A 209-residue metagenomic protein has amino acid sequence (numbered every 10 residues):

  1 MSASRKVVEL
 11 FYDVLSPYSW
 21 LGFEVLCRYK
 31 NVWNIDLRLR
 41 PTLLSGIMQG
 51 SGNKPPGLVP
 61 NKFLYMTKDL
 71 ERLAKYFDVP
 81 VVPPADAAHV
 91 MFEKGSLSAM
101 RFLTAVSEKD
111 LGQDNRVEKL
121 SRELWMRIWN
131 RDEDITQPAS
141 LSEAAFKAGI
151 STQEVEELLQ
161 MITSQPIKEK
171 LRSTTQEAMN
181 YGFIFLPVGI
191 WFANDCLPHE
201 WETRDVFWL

Functional and structural regions predicted by a protein language model:
M1: Ligand-site clamp/hinge motif
S4-V8, L15, G22-I35, L111 (+1 more regions): C-terminal cap of thioredoxin/glutaredoxin-like
V14, W20-R131: Structural alpha/beta surface segment adjacent to cysteine/selenocysteine redox centers across thiol/disulfide enzymes
